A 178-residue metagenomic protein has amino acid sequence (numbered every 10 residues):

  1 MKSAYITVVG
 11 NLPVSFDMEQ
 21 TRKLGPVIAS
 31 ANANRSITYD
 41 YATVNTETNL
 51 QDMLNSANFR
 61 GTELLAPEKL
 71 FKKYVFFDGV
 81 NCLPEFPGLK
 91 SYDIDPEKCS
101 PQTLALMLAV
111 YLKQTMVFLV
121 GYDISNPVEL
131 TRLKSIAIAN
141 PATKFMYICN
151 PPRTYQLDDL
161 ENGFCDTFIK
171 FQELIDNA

Functional and structural regions predicted by a protein language model:
M1-A178: Metal-ion/cofactor- or nucleotide/acyl-coenzyme-handling active-site neighborhoods
